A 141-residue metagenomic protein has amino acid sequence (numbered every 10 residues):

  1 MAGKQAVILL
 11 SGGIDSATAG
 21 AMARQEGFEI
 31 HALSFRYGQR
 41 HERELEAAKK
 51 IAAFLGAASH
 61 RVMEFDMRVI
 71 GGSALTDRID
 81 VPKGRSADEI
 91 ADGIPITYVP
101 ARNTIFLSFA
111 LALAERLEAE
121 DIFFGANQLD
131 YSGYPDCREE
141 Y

Functional and structural regions predicted by a protein language model:
M1-Y141: ATP-dependent adenylation/nucleotidyltransferase module used to activate substrates
